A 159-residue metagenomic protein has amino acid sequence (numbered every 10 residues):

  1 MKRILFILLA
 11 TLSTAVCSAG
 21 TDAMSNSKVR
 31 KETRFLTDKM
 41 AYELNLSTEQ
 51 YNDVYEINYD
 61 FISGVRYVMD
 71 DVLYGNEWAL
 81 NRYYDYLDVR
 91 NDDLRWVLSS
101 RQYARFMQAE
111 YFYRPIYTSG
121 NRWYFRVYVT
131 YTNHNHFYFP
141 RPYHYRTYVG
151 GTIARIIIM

Functional and structural regions predicted by a protein language model:
M1-S27, Y128: Bacterial Sec-dependent N-terminal signal peptides
D22, F35-K39: Short, positively charged
N26, R30-R34, Y51-M159: Low-complexity segments
K39-E43, D93: Helix-loop "lid/cap" segments that line or gate small-molecule binding pockets
